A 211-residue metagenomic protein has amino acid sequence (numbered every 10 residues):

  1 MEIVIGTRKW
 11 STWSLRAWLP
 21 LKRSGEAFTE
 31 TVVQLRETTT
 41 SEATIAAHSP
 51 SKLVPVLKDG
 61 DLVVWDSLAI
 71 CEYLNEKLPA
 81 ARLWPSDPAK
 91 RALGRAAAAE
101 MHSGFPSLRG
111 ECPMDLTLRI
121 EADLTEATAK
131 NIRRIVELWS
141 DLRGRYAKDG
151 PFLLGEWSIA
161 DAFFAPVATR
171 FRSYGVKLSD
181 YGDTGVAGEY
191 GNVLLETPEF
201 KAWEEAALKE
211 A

Functional and structural regions predicted by a protein language model:
M1-T125: GST-like domain detector, emphasizing the conserved glutathione-binding G-site in the N-terminal thioredoxin-like
W13, W18, W65, W84 (+5 more regions): Tryptophan-centric aromatic hotspots in well-structured domains and transmembrane helices
T29, P106, S179, A202-W203: A local structural micro-motif
M101, F105-E196: GST-like fold's C-terminal all-alpha helical module
A206-A207: Exported/periplasmic ABC-transporter solute-binding proteins
